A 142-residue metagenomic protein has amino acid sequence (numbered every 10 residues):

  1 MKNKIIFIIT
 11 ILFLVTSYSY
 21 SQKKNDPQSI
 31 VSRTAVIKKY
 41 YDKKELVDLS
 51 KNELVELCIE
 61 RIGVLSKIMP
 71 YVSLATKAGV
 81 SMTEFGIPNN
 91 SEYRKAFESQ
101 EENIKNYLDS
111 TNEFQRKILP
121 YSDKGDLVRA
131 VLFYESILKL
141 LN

Functional and structural regions predicted by a protein language model:
M1-P27: Bacterial Sec-dependent N-terminal signal peptides
Y20-P70, L74: Immediate post-signal-peptide N-terminus of mature secreted/exported proteins
K77-E84: Short acidic alpha-helical/loop segments enriched in Asp/Glu that coordinate divalent cations
E84-N142: Surface-exposed, polar helix/loop patches in the mature regions of secreted/periplasmic/lumenal proteins that form
